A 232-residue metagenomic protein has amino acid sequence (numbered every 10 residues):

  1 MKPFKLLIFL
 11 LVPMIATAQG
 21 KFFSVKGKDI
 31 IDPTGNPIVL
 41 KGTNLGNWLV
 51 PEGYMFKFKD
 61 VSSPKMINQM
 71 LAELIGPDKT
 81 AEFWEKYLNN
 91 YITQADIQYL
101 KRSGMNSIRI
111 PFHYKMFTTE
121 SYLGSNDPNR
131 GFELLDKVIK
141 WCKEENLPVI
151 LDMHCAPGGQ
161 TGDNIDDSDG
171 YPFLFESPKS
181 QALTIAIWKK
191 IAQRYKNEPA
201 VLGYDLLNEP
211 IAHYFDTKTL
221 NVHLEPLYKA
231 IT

Functional and structural regions predicted by a protein language model:
M1-Q19: Bacterial Sec-dependent N-terminal signal peptides
A18-M105: N-terminal carbohydrate-binding accessory modules
F22-K26, G159-T232: Active-site region of glycoside hydrolase catalytic domains
V39-T43, I108-I110, V149-M153, L202-Y204: Hydrophobic faces of well-ordered beta-strands that scaffold small-molecule active sites in alpha/beta enzyme cores
A81, Y114-E133, Q160-P178: Surface-exposed, active-site-proximal loop segments in enzymatic domains
Q98-G104, K143-E144, A192-P199: Acidic (Asp/Glu)-rich catalytic clusters
Y114-M116, C155-P157, N208-P210: Active-site-proximal loop/turn and secondary-structure-junction residues that shape catalytic pockets, frequently
L134-A156, I191: Substrate-binding cleft of carbohydrate-active enzyme catalytic domains
